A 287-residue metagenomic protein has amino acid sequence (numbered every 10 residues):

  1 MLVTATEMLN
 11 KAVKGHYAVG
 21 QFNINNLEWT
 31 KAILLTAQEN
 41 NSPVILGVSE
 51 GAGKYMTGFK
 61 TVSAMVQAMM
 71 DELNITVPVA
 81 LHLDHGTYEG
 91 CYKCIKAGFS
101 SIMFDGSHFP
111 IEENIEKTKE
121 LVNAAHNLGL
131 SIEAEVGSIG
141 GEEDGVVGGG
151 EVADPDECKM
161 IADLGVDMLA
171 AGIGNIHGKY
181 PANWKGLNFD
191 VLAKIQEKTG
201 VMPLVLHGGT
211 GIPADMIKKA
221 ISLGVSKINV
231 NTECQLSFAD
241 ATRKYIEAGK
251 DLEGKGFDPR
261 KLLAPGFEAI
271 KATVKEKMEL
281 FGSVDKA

Functional and structural regions predicted by a protein language model:
V3-G15, L27-A52, T57-T76, H85-M202 (+5 more regions): Alpha/beta enzyme core
V19-N23, L81-H82, M103, L204-H207 (+1 more regions): Short catalytic-loop micro-motif centered on adjacent basic/acidic residues
Q21, T199, P213, P259: Metal-dependent phosphohydrolase cores
N23, I228, T232, R260-F267: Hydrophobic alpha-helical scaffolding
L81-L83, D240, G249: Glycine-rich nucleotide/cofactor/substrate-binding loop typically near the N-terminus or early in the first domain
I173, G208-T210, T232: Active-site proximal loops enriched in glycine and acidic residues that flank catalytic Cys/His/Asp and coordinate
I246-A287: Extended, intrinsically disordered, low-complexity segments
